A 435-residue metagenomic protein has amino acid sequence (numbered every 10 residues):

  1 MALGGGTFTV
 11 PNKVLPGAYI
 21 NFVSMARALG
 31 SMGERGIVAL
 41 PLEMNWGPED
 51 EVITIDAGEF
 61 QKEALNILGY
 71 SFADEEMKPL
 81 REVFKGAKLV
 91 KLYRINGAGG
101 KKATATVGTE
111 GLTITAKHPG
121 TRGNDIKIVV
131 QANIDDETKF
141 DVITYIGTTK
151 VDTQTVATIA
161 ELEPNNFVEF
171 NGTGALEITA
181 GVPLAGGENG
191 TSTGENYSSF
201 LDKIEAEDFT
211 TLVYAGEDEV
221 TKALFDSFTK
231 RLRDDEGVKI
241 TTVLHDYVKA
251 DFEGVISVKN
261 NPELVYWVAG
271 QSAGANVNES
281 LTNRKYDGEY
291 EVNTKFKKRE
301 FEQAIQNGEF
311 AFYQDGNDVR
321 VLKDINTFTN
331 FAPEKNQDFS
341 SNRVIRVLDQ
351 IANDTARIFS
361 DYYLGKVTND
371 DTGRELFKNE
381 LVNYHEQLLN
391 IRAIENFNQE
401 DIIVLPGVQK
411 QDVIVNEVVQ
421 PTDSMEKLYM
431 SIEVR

Functional and structural regions predicted by a protein language model:
A2-F22, M32-G47, I53, N66-I67 (+8 more regions): A glycine- and small-residue-enriched flexible loop/hinge signal that marks low-structured segments
A57: Cofactor-binding catalytic cores of oxidoreductases
F72: Soluble or luminal CAZymes and related metallo-dependent hydrolases
Y384-I391, Q420-S424: Hydrophobic alpha-helical segments
I403-R435: C-terminal edge-of-domain segments
